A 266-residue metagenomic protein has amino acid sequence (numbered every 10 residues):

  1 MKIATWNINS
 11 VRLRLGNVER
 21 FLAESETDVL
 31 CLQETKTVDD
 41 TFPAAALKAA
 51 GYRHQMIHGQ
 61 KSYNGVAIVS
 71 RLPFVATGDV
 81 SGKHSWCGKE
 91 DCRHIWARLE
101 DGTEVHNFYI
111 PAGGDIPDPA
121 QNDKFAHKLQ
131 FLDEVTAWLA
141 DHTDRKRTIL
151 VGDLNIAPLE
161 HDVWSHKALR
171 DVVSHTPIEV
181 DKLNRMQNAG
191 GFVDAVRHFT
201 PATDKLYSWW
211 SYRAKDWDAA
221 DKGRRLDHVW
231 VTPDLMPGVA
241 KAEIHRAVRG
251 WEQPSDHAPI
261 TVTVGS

Functional and structural regions predicted by a protein language model:
M1-M56, Y63-V66, P158, M186 (+1 more regions): N-terminal, active-site-proximal structural segment of metallo-dependent hydrolase catalytic domains
I3-N7, L22-D40, V105, V135-E160 (+4 more regions): Active-site beta-strand/loop signature of hydrolases that rely on acidic residues for catalysis
T35-V38, F42-D115: Structured beta-strand-rich core segments of catalytic domains in phosphoester-bond hydrolases
A50-G51, F131-H228: Metal-dependent phosphoesterases centered on the DNase I-like endonuclease/exonuclease/phosphatase
S62-T77, D216-G238, V264: Conserved beta strand-loop-helix elements of the APE1-like EEP
R71-L72, A97-D101, T232-P233, S255 (+1 more regions): Active-site beta-strand termini and strand-to-loop segments that position acidic
G82-S85, P111-L132, K167-D171: Surface-exposed cleft-lining segments at the edges of enzyme active sites
D216-A219, V248-P254: Short proline/glycine-enriched turn/loop segments at secondary-structure junctions
